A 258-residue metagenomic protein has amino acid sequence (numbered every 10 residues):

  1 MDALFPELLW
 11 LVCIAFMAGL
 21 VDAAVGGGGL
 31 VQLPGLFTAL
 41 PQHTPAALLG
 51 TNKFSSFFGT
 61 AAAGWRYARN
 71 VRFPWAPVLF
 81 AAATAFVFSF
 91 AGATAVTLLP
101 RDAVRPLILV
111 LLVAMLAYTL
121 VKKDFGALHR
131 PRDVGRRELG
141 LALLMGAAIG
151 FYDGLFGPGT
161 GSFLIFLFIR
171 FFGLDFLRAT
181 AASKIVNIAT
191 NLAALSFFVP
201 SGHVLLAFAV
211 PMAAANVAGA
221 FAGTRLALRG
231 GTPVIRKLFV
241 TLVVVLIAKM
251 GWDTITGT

Functional and structural regions predicted by a protein language model:
M1-T44, H129-T180: Selected transmembrane alpha-helices and immediately adjacent juxtamembrane segments of polytopic inner-membrane
L8, K53, L109-L112, L116 (+3 more regions): Residues within membrane-spanning alpha-helices of integral membrane proteins, especially the hydrophobic core/packing
V12, F16, L20, K53 (+9 more regions): Residue-level signature of the transmembrane alpha-helical core of multi-pass small-molecule transporters
T38-A39, T97, P106, F166-R170 (+4 more regions): Transmembrane helix-loop junction
H43-N52, A76-F80, G173-K184: Membrane-interface alpha-helices at helix entry/exit sites of multi-pass transporters
G50-A103, V110, N191-K237, T241: Selective hydrophobic functional segments
A62-R72, A93, L109-V134, V245-T258: Transmembrane helix exit motif
A91, A95, A148-F156, A194-G202 (+2 more regions): Hydrophobic alpha-helical transmembrane segments in multi-pass integral membrane proteins
